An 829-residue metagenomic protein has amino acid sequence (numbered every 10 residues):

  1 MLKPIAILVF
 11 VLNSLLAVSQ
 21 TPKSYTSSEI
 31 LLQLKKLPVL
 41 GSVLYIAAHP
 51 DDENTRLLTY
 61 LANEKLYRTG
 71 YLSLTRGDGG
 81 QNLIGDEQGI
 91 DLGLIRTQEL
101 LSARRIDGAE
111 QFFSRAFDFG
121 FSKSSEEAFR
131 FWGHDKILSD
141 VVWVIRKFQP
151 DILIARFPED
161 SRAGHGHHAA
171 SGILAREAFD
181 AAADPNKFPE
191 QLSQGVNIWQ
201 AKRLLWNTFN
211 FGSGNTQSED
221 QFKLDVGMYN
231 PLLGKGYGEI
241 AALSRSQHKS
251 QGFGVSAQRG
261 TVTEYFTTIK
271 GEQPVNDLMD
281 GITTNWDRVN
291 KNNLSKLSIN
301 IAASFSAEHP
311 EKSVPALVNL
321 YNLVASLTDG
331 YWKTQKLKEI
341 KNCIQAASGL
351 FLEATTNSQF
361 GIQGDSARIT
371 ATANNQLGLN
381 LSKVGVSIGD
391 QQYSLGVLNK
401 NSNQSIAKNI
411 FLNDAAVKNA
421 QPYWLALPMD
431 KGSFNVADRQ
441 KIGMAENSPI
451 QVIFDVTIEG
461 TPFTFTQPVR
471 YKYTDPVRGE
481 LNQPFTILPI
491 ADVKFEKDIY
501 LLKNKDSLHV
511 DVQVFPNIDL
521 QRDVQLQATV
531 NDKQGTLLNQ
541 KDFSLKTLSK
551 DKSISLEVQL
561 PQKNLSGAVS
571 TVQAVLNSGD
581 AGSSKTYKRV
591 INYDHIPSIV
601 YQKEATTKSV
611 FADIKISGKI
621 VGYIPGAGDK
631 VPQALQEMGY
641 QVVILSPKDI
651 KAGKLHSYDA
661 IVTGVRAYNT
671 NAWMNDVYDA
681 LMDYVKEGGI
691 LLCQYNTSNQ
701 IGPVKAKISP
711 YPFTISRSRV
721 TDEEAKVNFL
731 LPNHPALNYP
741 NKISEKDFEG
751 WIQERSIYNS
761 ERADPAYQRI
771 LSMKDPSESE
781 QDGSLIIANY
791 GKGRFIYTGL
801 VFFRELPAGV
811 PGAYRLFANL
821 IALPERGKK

Functional and structural regions predicted by a protein language model:
Q20-K147, A169, I173-D180: Active-site rim/loop-helix segments in enzyme catalytic domains that contact anionic ligands
Q20-L44, S124-A128, H134-L352: Metal-dependent de-N-acetylase/amidase catalytic core
V324-G364, K472-K505: Low-complexity, acidic Ser/Thr/Pro/Gly-rich terminal tails and inter-domain linkers that flank the onset of structured
S366-S394, I406-A407, I450-D455, H509-F543 (+2 more regions): Beta-strand-rich binding/interaction modules
N401-P468, L560-T571: Eukaryote-biased detector of low-complexity, proline/serine/threonine-rich segments and adjacent exposed loops
S583-G664, R804, A822-K829: Aromatic-Pro/Gly-enriched surface loop or interdomain linker that acts as a lid/target-recognition segment
R666-F748: A glycine-rich, often tryptophan-bearing local segment used as a flexible ligand/cofactor-contacting loop or short
R717-G809: Catalytic beta-strand/loop cores that center a nucleophilic Ser/Cys/Thr and support acyl-enzyme chemistry
